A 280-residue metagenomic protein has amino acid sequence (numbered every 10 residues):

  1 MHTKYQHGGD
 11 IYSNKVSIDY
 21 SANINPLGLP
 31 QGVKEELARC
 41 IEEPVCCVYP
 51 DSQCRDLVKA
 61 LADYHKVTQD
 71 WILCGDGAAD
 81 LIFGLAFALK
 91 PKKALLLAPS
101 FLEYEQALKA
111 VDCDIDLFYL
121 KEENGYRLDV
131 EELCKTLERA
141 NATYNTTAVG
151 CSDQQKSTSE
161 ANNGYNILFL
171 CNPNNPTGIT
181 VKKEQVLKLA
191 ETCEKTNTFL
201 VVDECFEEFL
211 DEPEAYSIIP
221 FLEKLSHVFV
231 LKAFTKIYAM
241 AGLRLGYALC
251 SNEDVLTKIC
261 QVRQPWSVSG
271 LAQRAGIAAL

Functional and structural regions predicted by a protein language model:
M1-V48: N-terminal "arm"/small-domain region of PLP-dependent enzymes with the aminotransferase-like
G28-P30, H227-L280: PLP-dependent aminotransferase class I/II
P50, A62-G84: Short loop-beta-helix segment that forms the pyridoxal 5′-phosphate
T68-I72, K93, E204, S226-H227: Short acidic capping loops at alpha-helix termini that bridge into adjacent secondary structure
A88-A107, K121, K135: Conserved PLP-anchoring active-site segment centered on the Schiff-base-forming lysine
V111, K195-T196, L225: Helix C-cap/helix->beta junction micro-motif
E122-L210: Active-site phosphate-binding strand-loop segment of PLP-dependent enzymes
